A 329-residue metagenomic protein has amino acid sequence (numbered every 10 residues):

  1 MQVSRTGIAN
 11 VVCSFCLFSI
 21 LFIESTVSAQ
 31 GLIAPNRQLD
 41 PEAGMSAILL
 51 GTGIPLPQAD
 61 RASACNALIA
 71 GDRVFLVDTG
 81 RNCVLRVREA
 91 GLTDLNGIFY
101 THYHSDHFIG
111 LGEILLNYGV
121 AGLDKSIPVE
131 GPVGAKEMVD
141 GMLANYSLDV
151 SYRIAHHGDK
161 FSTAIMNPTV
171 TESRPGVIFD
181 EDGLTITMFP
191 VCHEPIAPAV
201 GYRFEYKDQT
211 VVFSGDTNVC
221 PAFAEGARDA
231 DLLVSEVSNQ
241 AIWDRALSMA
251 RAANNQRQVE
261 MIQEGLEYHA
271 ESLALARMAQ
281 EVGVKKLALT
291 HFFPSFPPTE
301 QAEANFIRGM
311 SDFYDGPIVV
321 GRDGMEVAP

Functional and structural regions predicted by a protein language model:
M1-F15: Bacterial N-terminal signal peptides that target proteins for export
V12-E24: Bacterial N-terminal signal peptides
E24-G31: Signal peptide processing junction and immediate N-terminal pro/mature segment of secreted/exported proteins
G31-L92, M166-R228, D323-P329: Core dinuclear metal-dependent hydrolase active-site scaffold
A47, I127, M138-A144, V320 (+1 more regions): Non-globular, low-confidence helical/coil segments that flank catalytic cores
R73-V74, R81-E130, D229, L233: Active-site metal-binding motif and surrounding structural segment of the metallo-beta-lactamase
P132-V170, R251-N255: Acidic/polar short surface loop at catalytic or gating sites that assists cofactor/ion binding and chemistry
G201, T210, N218-R322: Cap/insert and terminal regions of metallo-dependent hydrolase folds
